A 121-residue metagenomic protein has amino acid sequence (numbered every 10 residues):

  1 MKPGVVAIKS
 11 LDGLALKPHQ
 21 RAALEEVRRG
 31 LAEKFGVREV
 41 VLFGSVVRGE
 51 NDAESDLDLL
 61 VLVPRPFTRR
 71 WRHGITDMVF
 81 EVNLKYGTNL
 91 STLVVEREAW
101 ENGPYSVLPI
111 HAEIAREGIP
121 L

Functional and structural regions predicted by a protein language model:
M1-E39, V47-A53, P64-L121: Catalytic core of pol beta-like nucleotidyltransferases
D58-L62: Short beta-strand->loop micro-motif that forms the acidic, two-metal-ion catalytic signature in nucleotide-processing
